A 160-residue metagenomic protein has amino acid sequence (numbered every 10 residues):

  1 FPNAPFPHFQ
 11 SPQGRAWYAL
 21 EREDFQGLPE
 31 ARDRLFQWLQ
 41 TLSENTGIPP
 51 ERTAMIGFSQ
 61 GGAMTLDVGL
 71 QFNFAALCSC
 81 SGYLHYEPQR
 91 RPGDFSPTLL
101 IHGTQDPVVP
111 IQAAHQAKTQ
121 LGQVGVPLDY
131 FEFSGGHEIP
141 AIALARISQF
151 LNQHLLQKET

Functional and structural regions predicted by a protein language model:
F1-I48: Serine-hydrolase catalytic machinery in alpha/beta-hydrolase-like enzymes
P2-N3, I56, C78-S81, I101 (+1 more regions): Alpha/beta-hydrolase-fold catalytic nucleophile elbow
F6-H8, L84, H137: Alpha/beta-hydrolase active-site loop signature
Q10-R15, R91, I142-A145: Short aromatic-enriched loop/helix-cap "lid" or pocket-rim segments at secondary-structure transitions that line
S43, E51-F95: Primarily recognizes the serine-hydrolase "nucleophile elbow" in alpha/beta-hydrolase and SGNH/GDSL folds
T53, T98, L128: Hydrophobic anchor at the start of a short beta-strand that flanks the dinucleotide cofactor-binding loop
L99-H102, D106: Short beta-strand/loop motif that positions the catalytic acidic residue of the alpha/beta-hydrolase fold
Q112-T160: C-terminal catalytic histidine-bearing segment of alpha/beta-hydrolase fold enzymes
